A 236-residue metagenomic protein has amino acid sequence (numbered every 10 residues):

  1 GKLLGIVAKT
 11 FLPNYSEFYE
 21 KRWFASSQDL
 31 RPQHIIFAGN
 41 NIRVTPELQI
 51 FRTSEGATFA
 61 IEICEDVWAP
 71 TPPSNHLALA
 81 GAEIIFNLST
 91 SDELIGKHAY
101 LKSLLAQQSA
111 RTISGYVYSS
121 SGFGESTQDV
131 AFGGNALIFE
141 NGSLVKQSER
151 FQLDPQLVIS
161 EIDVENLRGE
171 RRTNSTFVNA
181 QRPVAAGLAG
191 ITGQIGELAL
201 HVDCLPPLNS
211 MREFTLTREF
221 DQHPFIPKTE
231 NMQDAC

Functional and structural regions predicted by a protein language model:
K2-C236: Enzyme catalytic cores with a strong preference for nitrogen-chemistry domains
